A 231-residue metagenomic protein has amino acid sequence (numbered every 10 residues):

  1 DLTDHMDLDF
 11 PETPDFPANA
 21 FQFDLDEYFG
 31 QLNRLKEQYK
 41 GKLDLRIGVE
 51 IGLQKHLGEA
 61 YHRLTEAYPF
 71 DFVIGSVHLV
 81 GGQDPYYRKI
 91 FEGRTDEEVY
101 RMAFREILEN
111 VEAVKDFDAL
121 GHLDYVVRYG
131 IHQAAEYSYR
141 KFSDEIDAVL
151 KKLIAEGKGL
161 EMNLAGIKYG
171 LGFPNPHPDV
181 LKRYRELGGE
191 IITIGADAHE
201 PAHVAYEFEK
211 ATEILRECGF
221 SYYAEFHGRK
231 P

Functional and structural regions predicted by a protein language model:
D1, I47, A119, I192-I194: Residue-level marker for buried hydrophobic side chains located in beta-strands that build the well-ordered beta-sheet
D1-R105, H203: A metal-dependent hydrolase metal-coordination microenvironment
L2, D7-F10, Y68-L153, G159-P174: Divalent metal-binding pocket/active-site signature
F29-K42, H62-I74, V111-K115, A148-G157 (+2 more regions): Acidic (Asp/Glu)-rich catalytic clusters
E50, Y125, H227-K230: Residues that form or immediately flank small-molecule/cofactor binding pockets and catalytic motifs
L53-K55, H122-Y125, Y206, K210: Generic structural "secondary-structure junction" signal
G81, Q133-P231: Charged catalytic cores and adjacent phosphate/nucleic-acid-binding surfaces used for phosphate/nucleic-acid chemistry
